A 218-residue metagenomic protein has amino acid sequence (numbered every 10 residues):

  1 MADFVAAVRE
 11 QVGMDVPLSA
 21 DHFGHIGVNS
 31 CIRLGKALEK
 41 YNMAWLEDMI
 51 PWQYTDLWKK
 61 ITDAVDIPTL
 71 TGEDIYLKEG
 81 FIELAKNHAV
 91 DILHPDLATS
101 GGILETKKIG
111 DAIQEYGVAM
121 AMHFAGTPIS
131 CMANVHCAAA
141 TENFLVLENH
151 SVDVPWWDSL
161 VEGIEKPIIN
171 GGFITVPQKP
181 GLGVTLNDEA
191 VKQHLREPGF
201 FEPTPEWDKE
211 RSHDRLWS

Functional and structural regions predicted by a protein language model:
M1-K60, A64: Metal-dependent enolase-superfamily TIM-barrel catalytic cores that perform enediolate-based chemistry
F4, L38-E39, P51, N149-H150 (+2 more regions): Intrinsically disordered, low-complexity regions enriched in Ser/Pro/Gly/Gln/His and often acidic
R9-V12, N42, A138-E142, L195-P198: Structural signal for hydrophobic packing residues in well-ordered secondary-structure cores of soluble enzyme domains
K36, N42-W45, P51-G181: Shared catalytic-loop signature of beta/alpha-barrel
L182-S218: Extended hydrophobic packing segments that form well-structured cores
